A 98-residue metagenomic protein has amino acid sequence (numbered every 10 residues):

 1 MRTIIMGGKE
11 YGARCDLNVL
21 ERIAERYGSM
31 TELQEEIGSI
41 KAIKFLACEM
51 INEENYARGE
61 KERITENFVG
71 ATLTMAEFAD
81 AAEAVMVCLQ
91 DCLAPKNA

Functional and structural regions predicted by a protein language model:
R2-K9, E21, E25-K41, A57-A98: Charged interaction scaffolds used for protein-protein
Y11-A13: Short, isolated positions in well-ordered beta-strands
